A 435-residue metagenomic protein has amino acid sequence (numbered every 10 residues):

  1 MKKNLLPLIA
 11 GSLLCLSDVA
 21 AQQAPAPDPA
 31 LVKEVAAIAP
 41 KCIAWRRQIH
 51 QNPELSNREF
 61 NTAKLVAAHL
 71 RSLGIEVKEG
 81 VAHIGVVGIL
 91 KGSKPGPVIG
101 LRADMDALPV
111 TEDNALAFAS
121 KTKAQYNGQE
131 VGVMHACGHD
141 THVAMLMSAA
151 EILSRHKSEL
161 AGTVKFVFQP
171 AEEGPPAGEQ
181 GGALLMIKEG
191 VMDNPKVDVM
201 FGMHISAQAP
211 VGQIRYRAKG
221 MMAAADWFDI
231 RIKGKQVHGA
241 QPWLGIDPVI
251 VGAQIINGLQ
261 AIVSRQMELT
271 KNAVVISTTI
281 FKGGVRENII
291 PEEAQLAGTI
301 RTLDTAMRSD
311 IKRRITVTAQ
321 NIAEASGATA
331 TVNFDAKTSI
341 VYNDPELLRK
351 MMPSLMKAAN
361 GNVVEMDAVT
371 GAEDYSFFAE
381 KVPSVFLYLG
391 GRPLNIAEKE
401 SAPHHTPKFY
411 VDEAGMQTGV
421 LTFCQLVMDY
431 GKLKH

Functional and structural regions predicted by a protein language model:
P7-S17: Bacterial N-terminal signal peptides
Q22-M134, A144-G162: Acidic/His- and Gly-rich active-site-bordering loop/insert found across diverse amide/peptide-bond hydrolases
I49, G88, L101, H139 (+8 more regions): Divalent metal-coordination and catalytic microenvironments
N52, A103-M105, G132-M145, G202-Q208 (+1 more regions): Histidine-centered catalytic micro-motifs
T141-A218: Acidic/histidine-rich catalytic neighborhood of metal-dependent amide-processing enzymes
N194-N343: Midchain, well-structured core segments that form catalytic/ion-binding scaffolds
V251, A261, R265, R313 (+3 more regions): His/Asp/Glu-rich mid-to-C-terminal helical/loop segments that flank catalytic regions of hydrolases
Q254-S264, N333, K337-P393: Active-site-adjacent substrate-binding region of metalloamidase/peptidase-like peptide-processing proteins
